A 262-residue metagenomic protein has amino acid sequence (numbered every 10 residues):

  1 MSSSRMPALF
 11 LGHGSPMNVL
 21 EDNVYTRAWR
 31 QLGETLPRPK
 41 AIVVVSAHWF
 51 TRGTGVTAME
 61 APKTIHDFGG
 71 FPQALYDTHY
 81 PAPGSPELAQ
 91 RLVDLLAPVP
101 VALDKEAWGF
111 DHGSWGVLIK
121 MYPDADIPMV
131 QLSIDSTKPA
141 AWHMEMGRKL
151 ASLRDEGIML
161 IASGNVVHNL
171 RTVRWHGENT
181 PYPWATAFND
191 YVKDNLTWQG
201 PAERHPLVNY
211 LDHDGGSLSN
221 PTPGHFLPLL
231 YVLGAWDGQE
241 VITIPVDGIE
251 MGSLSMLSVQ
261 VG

Functional and structural regions predicted by a protein language model:
S2-L103: A short aromatic-anchored loop/beta-hairpin motif
S2-S3, T35-L36, M121-A125, S152: Solvent-exposed alpha-helices and their adjacent loops that cap or buttress functional pockets in soluble metabolic
P7-L11, A41-S46, L132, L153-V166 (+1 more regions): Beta-strand elements within well-structured catalytic alpha/beta cores of enzymes that handle phosphate/sulfate esters
L9-F10, D67-P72, Y122-V130, L207-V208: Short, basic/glycine-rich phosphate-binding loops at helix/coil junctions that contact nucleotide phosphates
A47-T51, P62, G109-L118, V166: Short glycine-enriched loops at secondary-structure junctions
L75-P83, K105, S133-A140, G216: Flexible, glycine/proline-enriched loop segments at strand-loop-helix junctions that form or flank small-ligand binding
A89-M144, K149: Internal, conserved structured core segments that host functional sites
D94, P98, I127-P128, S136-K138 (+3 more regions): Surface-exposed, charge/polar-rich loops and edge strands
